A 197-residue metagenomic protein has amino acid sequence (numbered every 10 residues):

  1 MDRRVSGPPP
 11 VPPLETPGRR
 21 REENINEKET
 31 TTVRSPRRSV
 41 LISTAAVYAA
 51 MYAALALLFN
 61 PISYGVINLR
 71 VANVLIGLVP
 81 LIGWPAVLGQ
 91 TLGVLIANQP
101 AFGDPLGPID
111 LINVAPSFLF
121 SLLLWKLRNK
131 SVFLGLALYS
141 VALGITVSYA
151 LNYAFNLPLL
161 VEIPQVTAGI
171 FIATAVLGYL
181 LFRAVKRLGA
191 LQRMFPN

Functional and structural regions predicted by a protein language model:
R4, P12-M51, L157, F182 (+2 more regions): Membrane topogenic helices and adjacent juxtamembrane segments
T16, T30-T32, T44, T91 (+3 more regions): Residue-identity detector for threonine
P17-N24, L55, N68, P105: A subset of signal/propeptide-processing and intrinsically disordered low-complexity segments in secreted/extracellular
E27-L92: Hydrophobic transmembrane alpha-helices
L57-V71, L95-N197: Membrane-embedded alpha-helical hairpins and interfacial helices in multi-pass inner-membrane proteins
